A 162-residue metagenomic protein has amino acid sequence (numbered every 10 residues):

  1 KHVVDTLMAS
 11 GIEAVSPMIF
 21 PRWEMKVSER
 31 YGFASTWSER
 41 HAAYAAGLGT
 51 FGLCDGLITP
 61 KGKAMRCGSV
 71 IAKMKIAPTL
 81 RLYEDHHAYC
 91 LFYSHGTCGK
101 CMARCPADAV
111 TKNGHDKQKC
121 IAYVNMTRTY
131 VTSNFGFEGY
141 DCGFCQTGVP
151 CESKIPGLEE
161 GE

Functional and structural regions predicted by a protein language model:
K1-E162: Catalytic cores of enzyme domains
